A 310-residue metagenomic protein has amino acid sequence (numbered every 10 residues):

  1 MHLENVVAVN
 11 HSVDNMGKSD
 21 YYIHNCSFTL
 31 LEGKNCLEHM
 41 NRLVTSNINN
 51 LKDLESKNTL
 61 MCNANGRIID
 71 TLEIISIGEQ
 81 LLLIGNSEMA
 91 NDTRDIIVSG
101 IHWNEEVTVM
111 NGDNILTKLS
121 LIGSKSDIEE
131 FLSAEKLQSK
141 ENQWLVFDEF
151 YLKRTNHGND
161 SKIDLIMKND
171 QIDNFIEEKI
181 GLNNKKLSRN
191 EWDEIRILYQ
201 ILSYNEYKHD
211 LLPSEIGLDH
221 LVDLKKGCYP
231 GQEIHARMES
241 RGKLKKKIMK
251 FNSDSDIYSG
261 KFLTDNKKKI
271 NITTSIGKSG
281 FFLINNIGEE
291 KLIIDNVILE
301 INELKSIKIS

Functional and structural regions predicted by a protein language model:
M1-S310: Basic, glycine/lysine-rich polyanion-binding surfaces/domains
